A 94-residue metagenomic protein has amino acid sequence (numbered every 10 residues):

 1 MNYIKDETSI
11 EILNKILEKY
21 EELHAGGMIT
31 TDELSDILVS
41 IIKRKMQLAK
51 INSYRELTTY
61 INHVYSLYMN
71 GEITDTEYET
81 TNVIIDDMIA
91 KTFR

Functional and structural regions predicted by a protein language model:
Y3-I4, E22-S35, A49-Y54, M69-E79: Charged, low-complexity interaction regions
I4-E18, I37, A49-I61: Short amphipathic alpha-helical heptad-repeat segments
I10-E33, S40: Acidic (E/D-rich), amphipathic helical modules within compact regulatory domains
I37-S40, I84: Extended alpha-helical scaffolds
I42-R55, D87-R94: Amphipathic alpha-helical coiled-coil segments
T59-R94: Amphipathic alpha-helical binding modules
